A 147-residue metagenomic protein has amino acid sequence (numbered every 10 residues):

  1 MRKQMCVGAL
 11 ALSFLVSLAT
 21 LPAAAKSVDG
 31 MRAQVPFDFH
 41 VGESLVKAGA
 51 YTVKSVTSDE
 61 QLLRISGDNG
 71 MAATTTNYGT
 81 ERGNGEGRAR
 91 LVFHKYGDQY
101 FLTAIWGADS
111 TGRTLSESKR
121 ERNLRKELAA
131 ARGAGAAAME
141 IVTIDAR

Functional and structural regions predicted by a protein language model:
M1-A9: Bacterial N-terminal signal peptides that target proteins for export
A9-L18: Bacterial N-terminal signal peptides
L21-A25: Sec/Tat signal peptide C-region and signal peptidase I cleavage site
S27-G42: Short N-terminal segments immediately surrounding and downstream of signal-peptide cleavage
D29, K47-A48: A sequence-level detector of short linear motifs
F39-L45, E60-T75: Extended, polar beta-sheet/loop recognition surfaces of beta-rich domains that mediate binding to diverse ligands
G49-V53: A short tyrosine-centered beta-strand micro-motif
G79-R147: Beta-strand-rich cores of mature extracytoplasmic or soluble domains
